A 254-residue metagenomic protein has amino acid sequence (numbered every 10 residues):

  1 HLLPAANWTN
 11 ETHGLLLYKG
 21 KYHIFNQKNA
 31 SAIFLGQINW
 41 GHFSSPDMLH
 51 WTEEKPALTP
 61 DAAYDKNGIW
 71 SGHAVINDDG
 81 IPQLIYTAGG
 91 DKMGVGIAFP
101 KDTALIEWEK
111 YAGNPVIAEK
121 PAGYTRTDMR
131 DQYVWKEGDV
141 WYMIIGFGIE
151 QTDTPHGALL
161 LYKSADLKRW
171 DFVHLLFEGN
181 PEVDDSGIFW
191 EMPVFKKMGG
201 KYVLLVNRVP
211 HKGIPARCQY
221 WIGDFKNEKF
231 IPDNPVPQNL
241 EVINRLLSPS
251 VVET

Functional and structural regions predicted by a protein language model:
H1-D131, W135-D185, K197-N244, T254: Beta-rich carbohydrate-recognition and catalytic domains
V194: Acidic/histidine-rich catalytic neighborhood
L247-P249: Repeated scaffold domains used in trafficking and secretory/extracellular systems, primarily beta-propellers
